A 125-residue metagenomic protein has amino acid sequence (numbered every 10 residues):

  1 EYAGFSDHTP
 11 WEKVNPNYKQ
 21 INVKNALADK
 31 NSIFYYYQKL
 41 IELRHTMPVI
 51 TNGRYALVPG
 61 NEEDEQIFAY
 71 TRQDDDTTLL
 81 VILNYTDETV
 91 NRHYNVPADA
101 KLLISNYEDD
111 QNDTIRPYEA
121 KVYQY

Functional and structural regions predicted by a protein language model:
E1-L79, Y85-V90: Loop/helix patches that line or flank the sugar-binding groove of alpha-linked glycan CAZymes
Y18-V23, I104-D110: A short, terminal or domain-edge coil/loop segment
K39, Y55, L102-I104, E108-D109: Generic hydrophobic, helix-prone segments enriched in Leu/Val/Ile
E63-D64, P97-A98, P117: A short, polar/charged loop/turn motif at coil->beta-strand junctions and beta-hairpin connectors
E88-Y107: Beta-strand-rich binding/interaction modules
D110-Y125: C-terminal beta-strand-rich structural cap/linker in extracellular carbohydrate-active enzymes
